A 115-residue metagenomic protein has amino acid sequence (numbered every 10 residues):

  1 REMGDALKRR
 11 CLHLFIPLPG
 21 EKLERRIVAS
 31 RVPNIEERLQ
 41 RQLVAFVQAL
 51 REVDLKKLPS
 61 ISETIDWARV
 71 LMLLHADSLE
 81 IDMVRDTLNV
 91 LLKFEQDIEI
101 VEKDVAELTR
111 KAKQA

Functional and structural regions predicted by a protein language model:
R1-A115: C-terminal regulatory/interaction module of P-loop NTP-utilizing enzymes
